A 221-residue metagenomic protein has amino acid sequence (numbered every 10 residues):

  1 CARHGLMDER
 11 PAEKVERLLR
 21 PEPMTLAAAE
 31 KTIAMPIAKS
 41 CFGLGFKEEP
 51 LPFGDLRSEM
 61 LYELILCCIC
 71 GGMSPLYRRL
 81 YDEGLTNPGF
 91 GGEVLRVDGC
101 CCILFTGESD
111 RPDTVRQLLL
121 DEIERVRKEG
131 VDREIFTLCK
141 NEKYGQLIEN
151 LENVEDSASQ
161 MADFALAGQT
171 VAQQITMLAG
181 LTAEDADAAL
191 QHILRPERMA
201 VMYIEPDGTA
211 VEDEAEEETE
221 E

Functional and structural regions predicted by a protein language model:
C1-P11, G84, D121-V131: A common structural junction motif
A2, L85, L120, E124 (+2 more regions): Short amphipathic alpha-helical surface patches that mediate protein-protein
M7-D55, C67-D113, Q117, T176-A200 (+1 more regions): Non-catalytic beta-strand/loop surface segments
T32, K39, P75, R79-N87 (+2 more regions): Short acidic/His-enriched helical or mixed secondary-structure segments at domain edges of catalytic enzymes and some
M60-G72, L119-E124: Bilobed periplasmic-binding protein/Venus flytrap-like ligand-binding cleft at the lobe interface of extracytoplasmic
Y62, C100, L120, V171-A172: Residue-level signal for cytosolic alpha-helical hairpin/rod architecture
D98-Y144: C-terminal structural cap/anchor segments
